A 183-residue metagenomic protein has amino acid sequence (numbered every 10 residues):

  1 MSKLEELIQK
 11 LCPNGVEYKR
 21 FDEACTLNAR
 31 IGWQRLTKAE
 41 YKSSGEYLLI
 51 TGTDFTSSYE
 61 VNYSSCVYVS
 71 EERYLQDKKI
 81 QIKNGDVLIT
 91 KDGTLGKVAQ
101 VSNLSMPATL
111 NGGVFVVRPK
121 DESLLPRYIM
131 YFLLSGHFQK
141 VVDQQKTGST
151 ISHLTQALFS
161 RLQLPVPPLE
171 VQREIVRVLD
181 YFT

Functional and structural regions predicted by a protein language model:
E5-L11, R35-T37, T150-I151, R161-V166 (+1 more regions): Short, recurring structural edge motifs at helix starts
I8-G32: Non-catalytic DNA-recognition/assembly elements of restriction-modification systems
G15-E17, L125, I129, S160-T183: Amphipathic alpha-helical segments
V16-A24, Y47, I82, L88 (+2 more regions): Short, structured motif recognition centered on aromatic/hydrophobic residues
A24-K38, D54-N84: Sequence-specific dsDNA recognition surfaces
T51-G52, C66-L134: A short beta-sheet element
K91, P107-F115, T147-P167: A short glycine-rich beta-alpha junction/loop motif
